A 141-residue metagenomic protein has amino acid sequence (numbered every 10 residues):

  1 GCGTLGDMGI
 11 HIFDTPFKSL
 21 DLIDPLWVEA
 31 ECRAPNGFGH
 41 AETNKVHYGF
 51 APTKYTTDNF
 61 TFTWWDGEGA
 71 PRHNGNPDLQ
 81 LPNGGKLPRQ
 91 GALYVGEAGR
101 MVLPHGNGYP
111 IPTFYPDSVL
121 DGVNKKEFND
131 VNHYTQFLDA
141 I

Functional and structural regions predicted by a protein language model:
G1-C2: Flexible glycine/proline-enriched surface loops and loop-helix/loop-strand junctions
M8, F13, D24-I141: Glycine-enriched catalytic-core subsegment of oxygenase/oxidase enzymes
D21: Gly/Ser/Thr-rich phosphate-binding loop
